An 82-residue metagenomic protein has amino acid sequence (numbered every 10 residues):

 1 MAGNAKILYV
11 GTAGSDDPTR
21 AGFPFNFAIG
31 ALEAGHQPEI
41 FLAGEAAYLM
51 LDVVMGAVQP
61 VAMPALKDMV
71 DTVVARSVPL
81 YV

Functional and structural regions predicted by a protein language model:
M1-N4: Basic/polar N-terminal segments that are highly enriched at the extreme N-terminus, encompassing both cleavable
I7-G22, V53-V54: Short, glycine-rich nucleotide/cofactor-binding loops
G14-D16, E45-Y48: Short, catalytically relevant binding-site loops at active-site mouths
A21-A34, I40: Histidine-anchored nucleotide/phosphate-binding helix
P38-A43, L80-V82: Short internal beta-strands
A46-P60: N-terminal beta-loop-helix "entrance" segment that forms/cooperates in small-molecule cofactor or anionic ligand
G56-V82: A glycine-rich helix N-cap at a beta->alpha junction
